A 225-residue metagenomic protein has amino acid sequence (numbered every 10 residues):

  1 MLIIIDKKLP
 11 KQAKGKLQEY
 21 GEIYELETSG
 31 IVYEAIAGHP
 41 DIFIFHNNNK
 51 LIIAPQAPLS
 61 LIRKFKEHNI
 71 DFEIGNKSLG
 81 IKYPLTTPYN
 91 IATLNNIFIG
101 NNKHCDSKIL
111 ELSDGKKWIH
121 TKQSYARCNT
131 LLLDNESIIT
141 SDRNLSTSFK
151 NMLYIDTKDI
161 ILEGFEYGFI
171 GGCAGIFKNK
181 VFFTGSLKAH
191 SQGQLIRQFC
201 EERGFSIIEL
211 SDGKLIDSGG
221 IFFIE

Functional and structural regions predicted by a protein language model:
M1-E225: Histidine/cysteine-enriched polar flanking segments
